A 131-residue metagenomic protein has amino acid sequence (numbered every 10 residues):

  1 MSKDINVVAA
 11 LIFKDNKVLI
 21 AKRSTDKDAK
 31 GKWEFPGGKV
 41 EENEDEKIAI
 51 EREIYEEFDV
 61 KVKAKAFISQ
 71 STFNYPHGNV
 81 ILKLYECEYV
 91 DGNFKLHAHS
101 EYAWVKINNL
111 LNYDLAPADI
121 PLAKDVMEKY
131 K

Functional and structural regions predicted by a protein language model:
M1-V18, K39: Conserved N-terminal beta-strand and adjoining loop/helix that marks the start of the Nudix/MutT-like hydrolase domain
N6-V8, N16, V80-K83, S100: Change "...and in nucleic-acid phosphodiester-cleaving endonucleases..." to "...and in nucleic-acid processing enzymes
I12, E46, I50-I54, F67 (+2 more regions): Hydrophobic packing within well-folded, soluble alpha/beta domains
I12-F13, I20, Y89, W104: Conserved hydrophobic "DFG−1" position in protein kinase catalytic cores
K17-E56: Conserved Nudix-box catalytic region and its N-terminal flanking loop in Nudix hydrolases and closely related
E57-A64: Short secondary-structure junctions
K61, S71-N93, E101-A103: Active-site-adjacent beta-strand/loop module that shapes the phosphate/pyrophosphate-binding cleft
E86, K95-V126: NUDIX/MutT-family hydrolases
